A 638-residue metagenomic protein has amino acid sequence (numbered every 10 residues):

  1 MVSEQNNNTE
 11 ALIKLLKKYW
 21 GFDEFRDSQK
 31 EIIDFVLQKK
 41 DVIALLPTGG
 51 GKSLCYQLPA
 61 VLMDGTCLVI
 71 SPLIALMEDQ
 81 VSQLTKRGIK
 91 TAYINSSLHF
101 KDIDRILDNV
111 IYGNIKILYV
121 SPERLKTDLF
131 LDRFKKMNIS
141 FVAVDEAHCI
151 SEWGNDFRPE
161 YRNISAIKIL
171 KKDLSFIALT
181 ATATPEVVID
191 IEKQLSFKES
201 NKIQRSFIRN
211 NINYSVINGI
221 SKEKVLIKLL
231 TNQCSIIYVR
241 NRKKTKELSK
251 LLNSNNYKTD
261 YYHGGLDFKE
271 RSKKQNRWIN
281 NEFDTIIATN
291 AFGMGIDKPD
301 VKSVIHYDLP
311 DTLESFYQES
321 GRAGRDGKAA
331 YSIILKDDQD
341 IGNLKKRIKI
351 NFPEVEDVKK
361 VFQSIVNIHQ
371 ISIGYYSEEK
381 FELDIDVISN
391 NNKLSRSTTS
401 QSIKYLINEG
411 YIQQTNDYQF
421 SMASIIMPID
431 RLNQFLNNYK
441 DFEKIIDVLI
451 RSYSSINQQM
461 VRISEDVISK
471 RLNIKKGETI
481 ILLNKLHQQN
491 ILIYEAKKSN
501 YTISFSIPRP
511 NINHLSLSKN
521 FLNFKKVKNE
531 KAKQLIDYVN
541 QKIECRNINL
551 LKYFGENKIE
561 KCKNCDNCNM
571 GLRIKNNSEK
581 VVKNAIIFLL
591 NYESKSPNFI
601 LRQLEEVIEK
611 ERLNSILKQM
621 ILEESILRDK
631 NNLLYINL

Functional and structural regions predicted by a protein language model:
M1-E10, N576-N577, L622, I636-L638: Short, Lys/Arg-enriched, disordered terminal segments
V2-Y19, D23-D27, E31-S53, P59-M63 (+2 more regions): Helicase motor core with emphasis on the C-terminal RecA-like subdomain
D64, R209, K498, K630-N631: Residue-level signal for tight coil/turn positions that link beta-strands
L73, A323-G324, K558, I608: AMP-binding (ANL) adenylation modules
N213, L634-Y635: General beta-strand recognition
P353-I507, H514-I616, E623-D629, Y635-I636: C-terminal accessory/connector segments of nucleic-acid motor ATPases
